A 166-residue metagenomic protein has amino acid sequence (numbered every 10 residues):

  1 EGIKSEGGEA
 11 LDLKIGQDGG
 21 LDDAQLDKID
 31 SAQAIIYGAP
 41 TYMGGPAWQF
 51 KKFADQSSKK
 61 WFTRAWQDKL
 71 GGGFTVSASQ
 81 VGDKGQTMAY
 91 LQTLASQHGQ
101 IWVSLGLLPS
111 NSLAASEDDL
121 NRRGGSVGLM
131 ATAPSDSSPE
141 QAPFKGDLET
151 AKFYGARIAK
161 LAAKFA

Functional and structural regions predicted by a protein language model:
E1-W66, A115, D136-A166: N-terminal beta1-alpha1-beta2 submodule of the flavodoxin-like/Rossmannoid cofactor-binding fold
E9-A10, L21-D22, L108, S126-M130: Compositionally biased, intrinsically disordered low-complexity regions
Y37-G38, K60-T63, S96-Q100, V127-M130: Glycine-rich loops and low-complexity Gly/Arg-rich segments that provide flexible linkers or classic glycine-based
Y42, W48, Q80, Q86 (+2 more regions): Short, electropositive, low-hydrophobicity segments enriched in small/polar residues
Q67-R123: Short, glycine-/small-residue-rich phosphate/pyrophosphate-handling segment
E117-S138: Catalytic His-Asp segment of secreted/periplasmic serine-dependent ester chemistry enzymes
